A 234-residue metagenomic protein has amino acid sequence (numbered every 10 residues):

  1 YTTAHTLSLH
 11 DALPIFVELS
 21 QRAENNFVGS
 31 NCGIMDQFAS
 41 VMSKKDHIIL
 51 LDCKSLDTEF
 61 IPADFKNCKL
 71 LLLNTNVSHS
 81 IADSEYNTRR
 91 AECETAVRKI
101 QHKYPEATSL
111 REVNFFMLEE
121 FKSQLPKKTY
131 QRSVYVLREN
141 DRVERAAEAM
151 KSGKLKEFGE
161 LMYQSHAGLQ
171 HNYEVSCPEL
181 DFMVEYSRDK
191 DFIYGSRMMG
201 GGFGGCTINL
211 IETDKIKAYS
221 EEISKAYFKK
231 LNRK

Functional and structural regions predicted by a protein language model:
Y1-D11: Single conserved hydrophobic/aromatic residue that forms the stacking wall/gate of nucleotide- or nucleobase-binding
A4-H5, F16, R89: Hydrophobic (often cysteine-bearing) scaffold residues that line and stabilize catalytic clefts of nucleotide/cofactor
A12, F192-L210: Glycine/serine-rich anion-binding loops at beta->alpha junctions that coordinate negatively charged ligand groups
P14-T58, S196: Alpha/beta catalytic cores of group-transfer enzymes, especially the acyltransferase/condensing modules of polyketide
M42, H47-G195, L210-K234: C-terminal nucleotide
